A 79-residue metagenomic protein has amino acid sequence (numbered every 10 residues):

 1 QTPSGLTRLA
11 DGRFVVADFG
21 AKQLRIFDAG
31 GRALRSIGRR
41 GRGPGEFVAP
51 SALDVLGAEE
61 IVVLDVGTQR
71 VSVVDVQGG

Functional and structural regions predicted by a protein language model:
Q1-G79: Eukaryotic scaffold repeat domains enriched in small/polar residues
